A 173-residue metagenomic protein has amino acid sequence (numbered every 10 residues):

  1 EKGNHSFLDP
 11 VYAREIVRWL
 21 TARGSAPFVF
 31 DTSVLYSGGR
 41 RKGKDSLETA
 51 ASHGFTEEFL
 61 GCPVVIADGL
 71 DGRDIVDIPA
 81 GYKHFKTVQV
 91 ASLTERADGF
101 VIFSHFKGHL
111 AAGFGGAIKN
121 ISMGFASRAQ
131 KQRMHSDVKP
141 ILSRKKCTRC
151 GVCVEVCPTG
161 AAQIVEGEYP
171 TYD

Functional and structural regions predicted by a protein language model:
E1-D173: N-terminal and secondary-structure boundary signal
